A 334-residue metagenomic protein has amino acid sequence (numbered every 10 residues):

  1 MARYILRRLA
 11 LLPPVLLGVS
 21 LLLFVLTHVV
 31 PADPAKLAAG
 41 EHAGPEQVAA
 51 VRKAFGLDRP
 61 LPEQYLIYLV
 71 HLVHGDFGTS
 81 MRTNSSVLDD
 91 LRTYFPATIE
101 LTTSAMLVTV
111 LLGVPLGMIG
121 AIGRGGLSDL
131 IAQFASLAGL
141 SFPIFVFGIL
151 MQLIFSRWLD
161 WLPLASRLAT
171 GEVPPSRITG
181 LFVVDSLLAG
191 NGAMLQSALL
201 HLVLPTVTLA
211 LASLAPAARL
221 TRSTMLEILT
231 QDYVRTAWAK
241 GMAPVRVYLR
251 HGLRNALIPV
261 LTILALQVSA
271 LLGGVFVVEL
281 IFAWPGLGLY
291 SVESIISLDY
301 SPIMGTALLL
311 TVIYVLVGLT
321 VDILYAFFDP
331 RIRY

Functional and structural regions predicted by a protein language model:
A2-R3, F95-S128, I144, P174-Y334: Alpha-helical transmembrane segments of integral membrane proteins, especially multi-pass inner/plasma-membrane
L6-L16: N-terminal signal-anchor/signal peptide hydrophobic helix marking the start of the first transmembrane segment
L12, Y94, T98, M106 (+3 more regions): Residue-level signal for discrete positions within transmembrane alpha-helices of multi-pass small-molecule
V15-L66, F155-M194: Hydrophobic alpha-helical transmembrane segments of membrane transport/permease proteins and related membrane-embedded
L23, T27, P31, A35 (+6 more regions): Membrane-water interface at transmembrane helix exits
V30, G139-F142, L272: Transmembrane helix irregularities
D58-V114: An internal, D/E-rich "acidic patch" concept
I119-F142, F147, R157-W158: Short loop segments and helix-boundary regions at transmembrane helix junctions of multi-pass inner-membrane proteins
